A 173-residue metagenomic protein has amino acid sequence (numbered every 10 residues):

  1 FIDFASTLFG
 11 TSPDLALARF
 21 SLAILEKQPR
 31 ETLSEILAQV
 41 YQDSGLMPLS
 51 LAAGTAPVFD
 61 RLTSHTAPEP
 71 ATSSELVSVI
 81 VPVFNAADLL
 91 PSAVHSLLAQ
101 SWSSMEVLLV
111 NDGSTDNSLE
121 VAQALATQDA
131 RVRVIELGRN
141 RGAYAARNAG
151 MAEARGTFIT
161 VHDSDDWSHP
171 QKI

Functional and structural regions predicted by a protein language model:
D3-E75: Non-catalytic membrane-proximal stalk/linker segments that position and tether the catalytic domains
N85-L89, S114: Donor nucleotide-sugar binding loop of glycosyltransferases
H95-S104: Short, acidic, metal-binding catalytic loop of nucleotide-sugar glycosyltransferases
N111-E120, R139: A conserved acidic beta->alpha catalytic loop
D112, H162-S164: Active-site acidic Asp-centered loop
N117, D166-I173: Acidic donor-binding/catalytic loop of UDP-sugar-dependent glycosyltransferases, especially processive GT2
L137-A154: Glycine-rich, basic loop-to-helix element that forms the pyrophosphate-binding segment of sugar-nucleotide handling
I159: Short aromatic/hydrophobic "clamp" motif used to bind/position activated sugar donors
